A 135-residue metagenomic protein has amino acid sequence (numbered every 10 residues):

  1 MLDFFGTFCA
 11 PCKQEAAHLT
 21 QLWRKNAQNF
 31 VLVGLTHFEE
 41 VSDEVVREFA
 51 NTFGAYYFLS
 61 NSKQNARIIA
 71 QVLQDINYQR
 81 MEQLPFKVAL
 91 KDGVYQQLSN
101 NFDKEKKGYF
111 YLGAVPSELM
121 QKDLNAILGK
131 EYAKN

Functional and structural regions predicted by a protein language model:
M1, Q21-K25, L98-N101: A short beta-strand-turn-helix
M1-D3, V31-L35, F58-N61, F86: Structural recognition of the beta-strand scaffold that forms the well-ordered cores of secreted hydrolase catalytic
M1-K13, L19, L32-V33, L112: Short active-site neighborhood of thiol/selenol oxidoreductases, capturing the structured segment around
F5-F8, T20-A27, K91, L124-Y132: Sec/Tat-exported extracytoplasmic proteins
T7, H37-E40, S62-Q64, D92-G93: Solvent-exposed coil/turn segments that connect beta secondary-structure elements in extracytoplasmic/periplasmic
K13-G54, N65-L73: Structural microenvironment flanking redox-active thiols in thiol-disulfide oxidoreductases
F49-D92: Short, internal strand/loop/helix patches that form the active-site neighborhood or redox-interaction surface
E82-N135: Thiol-/selenol-based redox modules, centered on thioredoxin-like and closely related oxidoreductase domains
